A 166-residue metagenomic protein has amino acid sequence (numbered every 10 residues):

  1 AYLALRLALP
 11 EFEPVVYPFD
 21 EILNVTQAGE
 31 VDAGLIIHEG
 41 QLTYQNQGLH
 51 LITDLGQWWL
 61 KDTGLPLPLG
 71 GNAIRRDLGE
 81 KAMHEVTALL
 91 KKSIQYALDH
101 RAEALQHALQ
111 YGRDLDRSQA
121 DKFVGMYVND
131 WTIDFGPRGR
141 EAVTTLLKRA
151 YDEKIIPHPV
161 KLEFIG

Functional and structural regions predicted by a protein language model:
A1-V16: Ligand-binding cleft/hinge of the Venus flytrap
F12-P14, D114-K122, P157-K161: Short, surface-exposed acidic
P18-Q110: Pocket-lining segment of extracytoplasmic ligand-binding domains
D20-E21, K122, K161-G166: Short linear loop/turn motifs
G79-R149: Secondary-structure end/capping motifs
R149-G166: Conserved C-terminal helix/tail region of periplasmic/extracytoplasmic solute-binding proteins
